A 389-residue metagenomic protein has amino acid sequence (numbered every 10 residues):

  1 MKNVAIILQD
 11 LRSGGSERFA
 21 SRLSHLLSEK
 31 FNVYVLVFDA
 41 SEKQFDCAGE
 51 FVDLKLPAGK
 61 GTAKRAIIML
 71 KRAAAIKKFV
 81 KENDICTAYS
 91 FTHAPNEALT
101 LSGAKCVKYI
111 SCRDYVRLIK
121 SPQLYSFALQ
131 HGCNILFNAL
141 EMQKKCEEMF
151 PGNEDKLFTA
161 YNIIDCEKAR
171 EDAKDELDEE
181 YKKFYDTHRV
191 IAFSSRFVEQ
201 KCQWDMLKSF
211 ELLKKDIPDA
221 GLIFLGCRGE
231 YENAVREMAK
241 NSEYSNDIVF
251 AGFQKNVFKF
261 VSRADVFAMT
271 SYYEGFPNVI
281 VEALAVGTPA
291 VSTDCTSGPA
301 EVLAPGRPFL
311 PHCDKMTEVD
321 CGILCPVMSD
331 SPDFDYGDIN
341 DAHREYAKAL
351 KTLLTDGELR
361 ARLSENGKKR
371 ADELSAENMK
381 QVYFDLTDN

Functional and structural regions predicted by a protein language model:
I6-G14, R18-I67, K156, E230-Y231: N-terminal strand-loop element at the rim of the active site of nucleotide-sugar-dependent glycosyltransferases
E17-R22, R189, F193, V198-L212 (+1 more regions): A conserved mid-protein helix/loop that constitutes part of the nucleotide-sugar donor-binding site
L36-E42, I164, S194, V198 (+2 more regions): Glycosyltransferase donor-sugar binding loop
R72, Y89-N96, C112: Short His-centered aromatic/hydrophobic patch
E141, I163: Carbohydrate-associated surface elements
V235-G252: Nucleotide-activated donor-binding/catalytic signature segment of Leloir-type glycosyltransferases, i.e., the conserved
F253, Y272, C295: Aromatic "clamp/platform" in nucleotide-sugar-dependent glycosyltransferases that forms part of the donor/acceptor
P289-T293, G298, V302-A304, F309-T317: Short hydrophobic beta-strand element within catalytic cores of glycosyltransferases and related nucleotide-activated
